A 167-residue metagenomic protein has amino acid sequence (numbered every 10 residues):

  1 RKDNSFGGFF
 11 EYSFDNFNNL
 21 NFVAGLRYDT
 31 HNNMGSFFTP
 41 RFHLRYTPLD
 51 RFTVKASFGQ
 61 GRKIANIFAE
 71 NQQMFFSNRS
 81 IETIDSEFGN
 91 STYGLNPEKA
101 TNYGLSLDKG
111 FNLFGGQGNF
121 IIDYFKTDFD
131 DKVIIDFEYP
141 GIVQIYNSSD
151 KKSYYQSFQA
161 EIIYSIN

Functional and structural regions predicted by a protein language model:
R1, M34-P40, I67-Q73, S80-T83 (+1 more regions): Outer-membrane beta-barrel translocator domains and adjoining extracellular loop/strand segments of Gram-negative
K2-F6, S36-F38, K99-Y103, K126 (+1 more regions): Residues that define the transmembrane beta-barrel architecture of outer-membrane proteins
K2-R45, Y164-N167: Surface-exposed extracellular loop regions of Gram-negative outer-membrane beta-barrel proteins
N4-F6, L26-N32, F58-I64, N71-Q73 (+3 more regions): Transmembrane beta-strands of outer-membrane beta-barrel pores
D15-N19, R51, N112-G118, N167: Short loop/turn motifs that connect adjacent beta-strands in outer-membrane beta-barrel proteins
F22-Y28, I81-T92, P140-N147, Y154-Q156: Extracytoplasmic loops and strand-loop junctions of Gram-negative outer membrane beta-barrel proteins
T47, K55, Y93-S148, Y154: Membrane-embedded beta-barrel scaffold of Gram-negative outer-membrane proteins
T53-G110, T127: Outer-membrane beta-barrel translocator/channel fold
